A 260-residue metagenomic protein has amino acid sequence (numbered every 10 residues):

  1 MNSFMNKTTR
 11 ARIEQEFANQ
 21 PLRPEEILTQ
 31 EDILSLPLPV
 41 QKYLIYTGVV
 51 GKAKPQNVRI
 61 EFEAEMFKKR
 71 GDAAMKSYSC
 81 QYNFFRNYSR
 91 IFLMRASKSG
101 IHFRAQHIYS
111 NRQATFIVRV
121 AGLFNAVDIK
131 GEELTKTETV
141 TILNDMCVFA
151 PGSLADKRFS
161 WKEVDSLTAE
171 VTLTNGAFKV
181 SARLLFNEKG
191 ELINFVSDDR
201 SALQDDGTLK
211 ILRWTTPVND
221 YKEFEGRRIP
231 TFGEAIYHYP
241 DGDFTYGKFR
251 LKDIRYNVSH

Functional and structural regions predicted by a protein language model:
M1-N6: N-terminal type II signal-anchor transmembrane helix that functions as the membrane-insertion/stop-transfer segment
T9-R59: N-terminal leader/targeting segments and the immediate start of mature chains
V40, L44, S77-Y82, Y109-I117 (+8 more regions): Buried hydrophobic residues that stabilize the cores of well-folded domains
Q41-F124: N-terminal mature ectodomain segment of secretory-pathway/periplasmic proteins
K54-E61, F85-L93, V164-T172, I193-N194 (+1 more regions): Short, hydrophobic/aromatic-rich segments at coil-to-beta transitions
V118-N175: Flexible, processing/modification-adjacent segments and terminal tails in exported/periplasmic/extracellular proteins
V171-Y256: Gly/Pro-enriched, hydrophobic low-complexity segments that function as extracytoplasmic propeptides/linkers
V258-H260: Extended, aromatic/histidine-rich regions of cofactor-dependent oxidoreductases associated with respiratory
